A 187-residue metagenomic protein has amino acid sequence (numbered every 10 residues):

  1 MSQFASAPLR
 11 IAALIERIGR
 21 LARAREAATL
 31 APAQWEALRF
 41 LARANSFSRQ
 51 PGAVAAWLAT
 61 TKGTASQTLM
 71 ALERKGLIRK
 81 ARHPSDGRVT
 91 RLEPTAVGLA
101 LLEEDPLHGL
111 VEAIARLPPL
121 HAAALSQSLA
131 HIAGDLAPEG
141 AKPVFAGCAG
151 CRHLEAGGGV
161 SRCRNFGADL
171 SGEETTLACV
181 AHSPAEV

Functional and structural regions predicted by a protein language model:
M1-A28: N-terminal leader segment of winged-helix/HTH proteins
R10, R17, E36-F40, A100 (+1 more regions): Pre-recognition alpha-helix immediately N-terminal to the DNA-recognition helix within helix-turn-helix or winged-helix
R20-A31, E112-L120: Short amphipathic alpha-helical boundary/capping segments
R23-T61: N-terminal helix-turn-helix DNA-binding core of bacterial DNA-binding proteins
A71-A123: Charged, amphipathic alpha-helical coiled-coil/dimerization segments
E104, H108-R152: Terminal interaction helix/tail motif
L154-V187: Long, low-complexity, charge-rich intrinsically disordered regions
